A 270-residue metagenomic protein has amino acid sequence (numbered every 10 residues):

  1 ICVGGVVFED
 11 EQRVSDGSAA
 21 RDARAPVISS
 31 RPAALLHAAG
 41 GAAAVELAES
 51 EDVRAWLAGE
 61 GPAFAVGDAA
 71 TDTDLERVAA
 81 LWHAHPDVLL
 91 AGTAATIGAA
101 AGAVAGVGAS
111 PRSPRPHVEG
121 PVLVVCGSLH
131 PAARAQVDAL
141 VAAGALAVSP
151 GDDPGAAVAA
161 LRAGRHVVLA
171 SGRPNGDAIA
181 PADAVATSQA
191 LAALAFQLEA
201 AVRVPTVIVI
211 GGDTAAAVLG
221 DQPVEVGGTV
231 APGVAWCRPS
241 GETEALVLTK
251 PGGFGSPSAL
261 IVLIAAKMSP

Functional and structural regions predicted by a protein language model:
I1-R77, W82, P270: Cap/lid and interdomain-hinge subdomains that line or gate substrate/regulatory clefts in soluble alpha/beta enzymes
I1-S30, V204-P205, V209-L263: Active-site histidine-anchored catalytic micro-motif
A43-E49, A65-A69, L89-T93, G98-A99 (+5 more regions): General beta-strand structural signal in soluble alpha/beta enzymes
P62-V66, D87-L89, P121-L123, G164-V168 (+2 more regions): Residue-level preference for the first positions of well-ordered beta-strands
A80, R173-G228, G241, A265-M268: Catalytic cores of soluble, metal-dependent hydrolases
T93-G120, T229-G253: Short, flexible loop segments at boundaries between secondary-structure elements
R112-A190, L194-F196: Redox- and metal-dependent alpha/beta enzyme cores, enriched for Fe-S-associated oxidoreductases and cofactor-handling
